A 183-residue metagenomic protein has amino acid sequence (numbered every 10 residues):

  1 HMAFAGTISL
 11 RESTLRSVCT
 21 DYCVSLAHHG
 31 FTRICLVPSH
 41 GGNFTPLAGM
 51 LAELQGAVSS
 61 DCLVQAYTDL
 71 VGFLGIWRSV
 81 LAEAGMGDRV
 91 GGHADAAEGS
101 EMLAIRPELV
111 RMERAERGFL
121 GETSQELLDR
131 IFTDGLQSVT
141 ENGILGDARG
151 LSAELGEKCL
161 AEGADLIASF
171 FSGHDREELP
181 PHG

Functional and structural regions predicted by a protein language model:
H1-C35, S39-G183: Extended, histidine- and acidic-residue-enriched regions that form the cofactor-binding/catalytic faces
